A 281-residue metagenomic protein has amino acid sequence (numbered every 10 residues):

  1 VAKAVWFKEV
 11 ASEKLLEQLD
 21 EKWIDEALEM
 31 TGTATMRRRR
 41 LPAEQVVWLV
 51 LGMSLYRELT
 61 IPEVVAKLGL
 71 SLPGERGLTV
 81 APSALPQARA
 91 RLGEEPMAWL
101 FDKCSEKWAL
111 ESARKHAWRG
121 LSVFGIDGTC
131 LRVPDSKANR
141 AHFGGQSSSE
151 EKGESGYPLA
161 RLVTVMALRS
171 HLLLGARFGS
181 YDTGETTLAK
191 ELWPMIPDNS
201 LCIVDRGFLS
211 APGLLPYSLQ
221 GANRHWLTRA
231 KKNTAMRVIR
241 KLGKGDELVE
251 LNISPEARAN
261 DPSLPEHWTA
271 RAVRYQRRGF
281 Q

Functional and structural regions predicted by a protein language model:
V1-V64, R89-L92, W99-K103, R119-S122 (+2 more regions): Single, function-defining residue in the core of a domain
T60-R76: DNA-recognition alpha helix
G69, A84, P197: Acidic/polar active-site rim loop that often engages polyanionic ligands
S71, L92-E95, K107: A short structural micro-motif
E75-E94: Major-groove recognition helix of helix-turn-helix-like DNA-binding domains
G77, E94-M97, A113, D198: Secondary-structure boundary/capping residues
L78, A117-W118: Short helix-terminating capping/connector loops at secondary-structure junctions
A109-A117, V133: Long amphipathic N-terminal alpha/beta scaffold segment
